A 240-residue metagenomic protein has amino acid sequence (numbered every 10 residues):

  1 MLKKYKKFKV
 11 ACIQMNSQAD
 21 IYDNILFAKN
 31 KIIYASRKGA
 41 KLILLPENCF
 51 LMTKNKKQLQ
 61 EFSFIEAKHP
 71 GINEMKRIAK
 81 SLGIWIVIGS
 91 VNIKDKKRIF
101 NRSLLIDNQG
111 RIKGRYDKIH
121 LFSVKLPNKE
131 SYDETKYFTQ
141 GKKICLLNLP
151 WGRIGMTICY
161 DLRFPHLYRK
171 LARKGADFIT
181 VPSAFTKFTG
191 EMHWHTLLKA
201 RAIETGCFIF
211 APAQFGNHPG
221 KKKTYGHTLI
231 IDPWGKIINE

Functional and structural regions predicted by a protein language model:
M1-L42: N-terminal glycine-/serine-/threonine-rich phosphate-binding loop
L2-V10, L146-G155, F178: Beta-strand-turn-beta hairpins that frame and shape the catalytic cleft of phosphate-ester-processing enzymes
A11, L104-I106, L229: Conserved hydrophobic/aromatic positions in well-ordered beta-strands
Q14-N16, P46, D117, A213: Residue-level recognition of beta-strand->loop/alpha-helix junctions
I21-Y22, I32-Q109, K113-R115, F185-C207: Cys-nucleophile CN-hydrolase/nitrilase-fold catalytic domain and related Cys-dependent amidase chemistry that acts on
E66-V87, R153, C159-E240: CN hydrolase (nitrilase-like) catalytic-core segments centered on the catalytic cysteine and neighboring Lys/Glu
K94-K174, K187-T196: Active-site catalytic loop in hydrolytic enzyme cores
